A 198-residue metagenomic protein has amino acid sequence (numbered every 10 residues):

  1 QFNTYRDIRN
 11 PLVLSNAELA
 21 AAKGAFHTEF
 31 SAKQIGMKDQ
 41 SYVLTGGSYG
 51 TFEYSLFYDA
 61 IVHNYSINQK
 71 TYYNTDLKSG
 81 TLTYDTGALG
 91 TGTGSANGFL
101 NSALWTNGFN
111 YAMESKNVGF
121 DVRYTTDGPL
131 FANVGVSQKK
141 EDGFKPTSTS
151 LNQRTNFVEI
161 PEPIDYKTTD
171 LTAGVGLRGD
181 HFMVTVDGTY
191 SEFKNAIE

Functional and structural regions predicted by a protein language model:
Q1, F30-Q34, G46, L56-A60 (+3 more regions): Transmembrane beta-barrel strands of outer-membrane/channel proteins
Q1-A22: Outer-membrane beta-barrel initiation region
Q1-F2, S41-T45, F57-D59, I67-Y73 (+3 more regions): Outer-membrane beta-barrel translocator domains and adjoining extracellular loop/strand segments of Gram-negative
F2-Y5, E29, A103-G108, N117-G119 (+1 more regions): Extracellular loop and loop/strand-boundary signature of outer-membrane beta-barrel proteins
R9-S15, G36-Q40, A112-V118, K167-L171 (+1 more regions): Residues that define the transmembrane beta-barrel architecture of outer-membrane proteins
S15-A21, Y42-G46, F120-Y124, A173-L177: Residues on the lipid-exposed face of transmembrane beta-strands in outer-membrane beta-barrel proteins
A22-K23, Q34-G36, S48-G50, E114 (+4 more regions): Outer-membrane beta-barrel strand-turn architecture
F26-F30, F52-L56, H63, L130-V134 (+3 more regions): Transmembrane beta-strands of outer-membrane beta-barrel proteins
